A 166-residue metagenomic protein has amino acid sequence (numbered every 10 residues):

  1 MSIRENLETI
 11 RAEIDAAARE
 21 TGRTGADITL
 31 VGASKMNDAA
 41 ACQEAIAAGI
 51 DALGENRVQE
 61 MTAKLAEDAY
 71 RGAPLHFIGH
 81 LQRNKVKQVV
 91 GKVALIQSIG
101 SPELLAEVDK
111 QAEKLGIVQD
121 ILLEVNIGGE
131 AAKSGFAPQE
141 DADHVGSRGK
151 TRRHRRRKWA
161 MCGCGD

Functional and structural regions predicted by a protein language model:
M1-D166: Conserved alpha/beta-domain cores
